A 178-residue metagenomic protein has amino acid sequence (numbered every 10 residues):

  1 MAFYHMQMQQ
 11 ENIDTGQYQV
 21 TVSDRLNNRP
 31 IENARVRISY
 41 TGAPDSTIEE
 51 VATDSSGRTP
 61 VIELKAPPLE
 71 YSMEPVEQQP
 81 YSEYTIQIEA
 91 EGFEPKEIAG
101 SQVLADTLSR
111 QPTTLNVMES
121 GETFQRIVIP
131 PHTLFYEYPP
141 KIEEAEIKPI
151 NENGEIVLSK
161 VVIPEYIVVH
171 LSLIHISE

Functional and structural regions predicted by a protein language model:
M1-I31, G42-D45, V51, T133-L173: Beta-strand-rich domain onsets/edges
A2-N12, K96, Q102-E137: Extracellular beta-sheet/turn segments enriched in Thr/Pro/Gly and aliphatic residues
A34-T41, I86: Hydrophobic beta-strand segments
I38-S39, A66-P68, V103: A short acidic/small-residue loop/turn micro-motif
S39-P44, E91-F93: Change "in extracellular beta-sheet-rich domains … of secreted and cell-surface proteins" to "in beta-sheet-rich domains
A43-S72: Short, acidic Ser/Thr/Gly-rich low-complexity loop/linker segments typical of extracellular and cell-surface proteins
Y71-A99: A short, solvent-exposed loop/turn motif at the edges and junctions of modular extracellular/periplasmic domains
I174-E178: Conserved small/polar residues in nucleotide/adenosyl-binding loops
